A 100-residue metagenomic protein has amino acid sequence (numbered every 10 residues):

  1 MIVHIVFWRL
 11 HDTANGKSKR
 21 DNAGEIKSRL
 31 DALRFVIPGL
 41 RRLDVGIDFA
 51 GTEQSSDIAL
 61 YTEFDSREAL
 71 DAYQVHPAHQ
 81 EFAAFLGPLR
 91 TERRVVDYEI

Functional and structural regions predicted by a protein language model:
M1-D57, D65-D71, E99-I100: Short S/T/G/P-rich N-terminal loop/turn motif that feeds into the first structured element of a domain
R41-R42, T91-V95: A short, amphipathic edge element
T62-L89, R93: C-terminal structural segments of small proteins and small subunits
